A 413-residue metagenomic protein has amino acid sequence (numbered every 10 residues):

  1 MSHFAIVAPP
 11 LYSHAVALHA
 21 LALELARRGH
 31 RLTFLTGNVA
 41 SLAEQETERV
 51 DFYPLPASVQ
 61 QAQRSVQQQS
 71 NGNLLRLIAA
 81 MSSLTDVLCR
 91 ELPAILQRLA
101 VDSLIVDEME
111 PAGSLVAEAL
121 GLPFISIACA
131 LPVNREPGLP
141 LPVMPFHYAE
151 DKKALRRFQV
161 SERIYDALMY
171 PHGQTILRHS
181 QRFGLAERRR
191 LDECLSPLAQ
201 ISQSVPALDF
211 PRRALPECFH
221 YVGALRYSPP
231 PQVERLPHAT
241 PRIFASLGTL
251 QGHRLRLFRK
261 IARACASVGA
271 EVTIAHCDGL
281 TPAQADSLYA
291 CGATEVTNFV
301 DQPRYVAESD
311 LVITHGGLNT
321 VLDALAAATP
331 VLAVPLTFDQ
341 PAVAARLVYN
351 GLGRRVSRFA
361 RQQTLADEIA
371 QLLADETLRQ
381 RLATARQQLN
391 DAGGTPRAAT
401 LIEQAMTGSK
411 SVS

Functional and structural regions predicted by a protein language model:
M1-E162, R256, K260, E271-V412: Glycosyltransferase specificity loop/lid
H3-F4, Q200, I243: Conserved hydrophobic helix-helix packing surfaces used for dimerization/oligomerization
V7, R76-A79, H172-L177, R242-T249 (+1 more regions): Short, basic, glycine/proline-bearing loop/turn elements
A43, S114-V116, R190-C194, L198 (+2 more regions): A general structural signal for short secondary-structure junctions and capping/turn motifs
L99, L195-S196, E217, A307: Structured loop/turn residues at beta-strand edges in well-structured enzyme cores
I125-F210: Active-site-proximal region of nucleotide-activated glycan assembly enzymes, centered on histidine/acidic-rich loops
A199, H220, R354-V356: Structural signal for short hydrophobic segments within the conserved structured cores of catalytic domains across
S204-L311: Donor-nucleotide binding loops and adjacent catalytic segments primarily of GT-B fold Leloir glycosyltransferases
